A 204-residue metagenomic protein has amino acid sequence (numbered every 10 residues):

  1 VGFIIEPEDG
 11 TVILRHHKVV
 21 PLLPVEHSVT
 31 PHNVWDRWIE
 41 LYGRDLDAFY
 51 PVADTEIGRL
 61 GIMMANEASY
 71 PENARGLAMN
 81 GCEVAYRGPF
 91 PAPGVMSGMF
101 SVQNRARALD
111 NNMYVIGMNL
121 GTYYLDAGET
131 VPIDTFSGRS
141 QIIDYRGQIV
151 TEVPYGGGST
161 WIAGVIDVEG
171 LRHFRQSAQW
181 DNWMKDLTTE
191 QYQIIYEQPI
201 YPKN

Functional and structural regions predicted by a protein language model:
V1-E83, P93-Q103: Active-site catalytic loop in hydrolytic enzyme cores
V1-I4, P51, S140-I142, I162-G164: Short beta-strand scaffold segments in enzyme catalytic cores
P7-G10, Y145-G147, D167-E169: Short loop segments at secondary-structure junctions
H17-K18, T55, Y145, Y155 (+1 more regions): Active-site donor-binding loop signature of nucleotide-sugar glycosyltransferases
P21, L120-Y123, E169: Residues that form or immediately flank small-molecule/cofactor binding pockets and catalytic motifs
I39-N66, G76, L171-N204: Cysteine/selenocysteine-centered motifs that mediate thiol-based redox chemistry or coordinate metal-sulfur cofactors
R59, A65-I162: CN hydrolase (nitrilase-like) catalytic-core segments centered on the catalytic cysteine and neighboring Lys/Glu
E152-H173, A178-W180: A hydrophobic, small-residue-rich beta->alpha segment in the mid-to-C-terminal subdomain of diverse proteins
